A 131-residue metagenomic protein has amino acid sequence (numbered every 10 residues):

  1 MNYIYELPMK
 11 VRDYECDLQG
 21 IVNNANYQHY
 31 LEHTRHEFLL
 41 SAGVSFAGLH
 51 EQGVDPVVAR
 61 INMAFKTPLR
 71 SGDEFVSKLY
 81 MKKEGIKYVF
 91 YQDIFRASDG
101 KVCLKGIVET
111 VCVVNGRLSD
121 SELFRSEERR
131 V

Functional and structural regions predicted by a protein language model:
M1-V58, V113-R130: Hot-dog-fold acyl-thioester-processing enzymes
Y3, F65, R70-S71, Y80-R130: HotDog/MaoC-like acyl-thioester-processing domains
R60-A64: Short alpha-helix capping/helix-loop boundary micro-motifs
